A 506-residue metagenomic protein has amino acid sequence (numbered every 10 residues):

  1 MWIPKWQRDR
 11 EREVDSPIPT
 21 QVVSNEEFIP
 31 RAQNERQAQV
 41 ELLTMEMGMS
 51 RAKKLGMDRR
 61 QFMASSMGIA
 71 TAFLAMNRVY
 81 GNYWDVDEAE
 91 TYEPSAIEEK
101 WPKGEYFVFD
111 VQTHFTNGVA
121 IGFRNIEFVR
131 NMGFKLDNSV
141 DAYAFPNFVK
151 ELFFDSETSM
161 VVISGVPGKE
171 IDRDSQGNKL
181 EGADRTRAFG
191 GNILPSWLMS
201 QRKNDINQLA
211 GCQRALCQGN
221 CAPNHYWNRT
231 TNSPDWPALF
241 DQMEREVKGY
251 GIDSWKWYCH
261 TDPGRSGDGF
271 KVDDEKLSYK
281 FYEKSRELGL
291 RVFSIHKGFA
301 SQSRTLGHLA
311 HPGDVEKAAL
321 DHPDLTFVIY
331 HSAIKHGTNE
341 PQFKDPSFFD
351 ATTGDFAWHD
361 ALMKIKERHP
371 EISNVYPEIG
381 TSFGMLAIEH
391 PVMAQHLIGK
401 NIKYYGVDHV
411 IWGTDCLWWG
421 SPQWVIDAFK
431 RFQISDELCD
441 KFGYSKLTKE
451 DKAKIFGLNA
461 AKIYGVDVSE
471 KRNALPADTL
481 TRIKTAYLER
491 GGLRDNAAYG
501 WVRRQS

Functional and structural regions predicted by a protein language model:
M1-M57: N-terminal secretory signal peptides
A32-Q33, V119-Y143, S159-M160, K179-A183 (+3 more regions): Active-site gating loops and adjacent loop-to-helix segments of metal-dependent hydrolytic enzymes
A38, M49-M57, M76-T113: C-terminal segment of N-terminal export signals and the immediately downstream linker at the start of the mature
S50, M57-A75, S95-E98, F107 (+7 more regions): Mid-to-C-terminal alpha-helical segments outside catalytic/metal-binding sites
V108-A120, S294-K297, I329-S332: Histidine-centered catalytic micro-motifs
V111-H114, I126-R187, R214-N220, D253-S254 (+1 more regions): Divalent metal-dependent hydrolysis catalytic cores, especially in the metallo-beta-lactamase
N125, G269-W412, G420, E437-T448 (+1 more regions): Catalytic pocket-lining loop regions of alpha/beta-barrel enzymes, especially the amidohydrolase/enolase/GH5 lineages
I171-A310: Active-site gating/metal-coordination segments in enzymes
